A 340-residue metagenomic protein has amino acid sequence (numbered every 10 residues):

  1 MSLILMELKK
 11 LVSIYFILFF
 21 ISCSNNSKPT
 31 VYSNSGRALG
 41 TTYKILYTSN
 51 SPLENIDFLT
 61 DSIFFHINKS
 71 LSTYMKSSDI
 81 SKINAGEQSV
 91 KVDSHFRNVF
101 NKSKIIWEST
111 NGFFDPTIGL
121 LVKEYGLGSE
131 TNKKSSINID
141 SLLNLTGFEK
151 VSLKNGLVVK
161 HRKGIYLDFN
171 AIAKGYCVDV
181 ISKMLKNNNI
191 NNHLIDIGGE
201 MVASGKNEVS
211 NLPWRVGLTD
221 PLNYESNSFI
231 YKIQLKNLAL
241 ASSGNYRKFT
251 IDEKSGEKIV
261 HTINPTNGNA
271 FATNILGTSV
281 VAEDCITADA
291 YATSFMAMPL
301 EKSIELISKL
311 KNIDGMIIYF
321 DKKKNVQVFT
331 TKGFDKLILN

Functional and structural regions predicted by a protein language model:
S2-L11, C23-N340: Mature catalytic core of soluble alpha/beta enzymes
S13-F20: Bacterial N-terminal signal peptides
